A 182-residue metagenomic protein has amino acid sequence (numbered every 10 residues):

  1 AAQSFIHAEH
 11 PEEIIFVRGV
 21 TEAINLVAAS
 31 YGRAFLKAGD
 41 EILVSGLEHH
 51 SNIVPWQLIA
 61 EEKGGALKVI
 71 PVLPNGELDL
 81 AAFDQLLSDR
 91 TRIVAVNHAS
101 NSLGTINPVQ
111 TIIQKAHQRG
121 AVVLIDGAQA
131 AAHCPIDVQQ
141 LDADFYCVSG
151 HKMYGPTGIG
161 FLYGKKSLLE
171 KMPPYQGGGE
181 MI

Functional and structural regions predicted by a protein language model:
A1-I182: Pyridoxal 5′-phosphate
